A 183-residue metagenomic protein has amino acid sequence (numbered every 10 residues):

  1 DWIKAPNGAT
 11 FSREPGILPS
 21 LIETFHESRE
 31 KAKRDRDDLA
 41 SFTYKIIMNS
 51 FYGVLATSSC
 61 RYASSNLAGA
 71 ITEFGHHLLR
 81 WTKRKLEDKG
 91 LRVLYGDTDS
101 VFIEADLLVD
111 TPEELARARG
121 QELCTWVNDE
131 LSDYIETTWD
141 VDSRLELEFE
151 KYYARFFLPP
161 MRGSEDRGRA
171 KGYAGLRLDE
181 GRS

Functional and structural regions predicted by a protein language model:
D1-S183: Conserved acidic
